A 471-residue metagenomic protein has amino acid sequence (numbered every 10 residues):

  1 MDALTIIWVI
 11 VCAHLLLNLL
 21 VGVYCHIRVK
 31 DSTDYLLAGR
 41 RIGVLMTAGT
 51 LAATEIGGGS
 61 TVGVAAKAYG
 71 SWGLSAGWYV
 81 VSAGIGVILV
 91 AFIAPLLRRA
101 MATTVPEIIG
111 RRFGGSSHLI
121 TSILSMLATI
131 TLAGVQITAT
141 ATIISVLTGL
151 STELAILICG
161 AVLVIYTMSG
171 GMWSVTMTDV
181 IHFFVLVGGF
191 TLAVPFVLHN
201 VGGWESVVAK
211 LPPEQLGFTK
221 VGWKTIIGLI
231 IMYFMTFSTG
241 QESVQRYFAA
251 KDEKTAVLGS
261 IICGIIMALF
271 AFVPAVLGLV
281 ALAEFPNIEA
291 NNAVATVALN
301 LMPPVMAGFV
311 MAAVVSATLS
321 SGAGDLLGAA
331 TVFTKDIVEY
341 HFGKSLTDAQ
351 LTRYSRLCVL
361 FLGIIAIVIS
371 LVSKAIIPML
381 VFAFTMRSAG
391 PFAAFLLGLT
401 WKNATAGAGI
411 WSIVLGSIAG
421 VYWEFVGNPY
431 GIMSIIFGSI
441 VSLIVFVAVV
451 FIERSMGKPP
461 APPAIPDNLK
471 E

Functional and structural regions predicted by a protein language model:
M1-E471: Membrane-embedded helix-loop-helix hairpins and adjacent transmembrane boundary segments in multi-pass transporters
